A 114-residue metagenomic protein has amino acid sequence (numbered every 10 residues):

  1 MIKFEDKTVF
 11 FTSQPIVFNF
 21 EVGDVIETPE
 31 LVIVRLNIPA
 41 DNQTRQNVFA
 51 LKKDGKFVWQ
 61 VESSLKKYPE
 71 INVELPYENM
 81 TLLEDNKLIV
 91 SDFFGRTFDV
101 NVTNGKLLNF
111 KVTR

Functional and structural regions predicted by a protein language model:
M1-R114: Secretory-pathway ectodomains
